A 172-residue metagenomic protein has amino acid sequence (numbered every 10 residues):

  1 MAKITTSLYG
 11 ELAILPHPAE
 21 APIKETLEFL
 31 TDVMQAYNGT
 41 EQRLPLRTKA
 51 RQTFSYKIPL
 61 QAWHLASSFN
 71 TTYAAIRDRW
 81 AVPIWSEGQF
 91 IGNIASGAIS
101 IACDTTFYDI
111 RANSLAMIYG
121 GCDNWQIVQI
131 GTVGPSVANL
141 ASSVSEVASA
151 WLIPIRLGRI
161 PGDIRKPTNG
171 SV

Functional and structural regions predicted by a protein language model:
M1, F29-D32, E41-W63, P167-V172: Oligomerization/assembly interface segments of phage tail-like spikes and tubes
M1-E28: Polar/acidic, low-complexity leader/linker segments enriched in S/T/G and N/D
E20-E28, K49-Q52, F69-T71: A generic short-segment signal for beta-strand/edge and adjacent turn/coil regions
E25-T31, T53, S100-D104: N-terminal start-of-chain detector that recognizes signal peptides and the immediate post-cleavage beginning
E28-Q35, K57, I76-D78, L115 (+1 more regions): Short linear motifs at secondary-structure transitions and domain/linker junctions
N38: Catalytic and substrate-binding clefts that recognize carbohydrates or anionic sugar/phosphate headgroups
R51, P59-V147: Autoprocessing Asn-cyclization modules and mimics
V147-S171: Surface-exposed interaction regions enriched in Ser/Thr/Asp/Glu that occur as long low-complexity tracts or repetitive
